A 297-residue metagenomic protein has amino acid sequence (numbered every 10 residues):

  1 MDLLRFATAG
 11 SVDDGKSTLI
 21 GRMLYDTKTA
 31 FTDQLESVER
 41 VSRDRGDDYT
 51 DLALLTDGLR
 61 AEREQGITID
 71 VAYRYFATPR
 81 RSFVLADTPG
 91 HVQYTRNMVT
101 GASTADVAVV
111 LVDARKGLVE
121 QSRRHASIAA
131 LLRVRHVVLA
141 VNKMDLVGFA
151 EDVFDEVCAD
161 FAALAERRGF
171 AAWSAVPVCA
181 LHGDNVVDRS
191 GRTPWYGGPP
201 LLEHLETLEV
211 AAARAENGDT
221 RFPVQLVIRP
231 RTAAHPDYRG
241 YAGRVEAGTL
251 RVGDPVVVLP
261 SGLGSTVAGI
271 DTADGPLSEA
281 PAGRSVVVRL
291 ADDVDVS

Functional and structural regions predicted by a protein language model:
M1-Q93, A105-A108: P-loop NTPase switch module centered on the Walker A-proximal segment
D2-Y25, V41-D44, T104, L111 (+5 more regions): Helix-rich terminal scaffold detector
L3, R81-F83, T88-Y94, A102-A126 (+1 more regions): Conserved Switch II/interswitch segment of TRAFAC-class P-loop GTPases
D13, L19, V38, G66 (+10 more regions): Residue-level signature of catalytic and energy-coupling elements of molecular machines, predominantly ATP/GTP-dependent
D14, Y25-D26, H91-V92, R115-L118 (+3 more regions): Conserved nucleotide-binding/hydrolysis micro-motifs of P-loop NTPases
S17, F31-L35, Y49-A53, I69-D70 (+9 more regions): Amphipathic alpha-helical transducer elements in NTP-driven molecular machines
G21, Y25, D33-E36, R40 (+10 more regions): Solvent-exposed alpha-helical segments within well-ordered globular domains of core cellular machineries
D155, A162-S297: Conserved catalytic-core segments of large NTP-driven translation/proteostasis enzymes
